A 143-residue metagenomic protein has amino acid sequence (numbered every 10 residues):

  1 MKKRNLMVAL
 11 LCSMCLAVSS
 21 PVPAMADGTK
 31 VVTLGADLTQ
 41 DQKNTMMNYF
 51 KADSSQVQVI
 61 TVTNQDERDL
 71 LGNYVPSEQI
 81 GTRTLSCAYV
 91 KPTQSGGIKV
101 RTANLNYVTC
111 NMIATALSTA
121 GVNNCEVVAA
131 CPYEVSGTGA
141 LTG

Functional and structural regions predicted by a protein language model:
M1-K2: N-terminal secretory signal peptides that target proteins for export/translocation
N5-C15: Sec-dependent N-terminal signal peptides
L16-A24: C-terminal segment of classical bacterial N-terminal signal peptides
A26-E126: N-terminal, leucine/charged-rich tether regions that mediate assembly and partner docking in large macromolecular
S118-T142: Amphipathic, coiled-coil-like alpha-helical scaffolding segments used for oligomerization/assembly
